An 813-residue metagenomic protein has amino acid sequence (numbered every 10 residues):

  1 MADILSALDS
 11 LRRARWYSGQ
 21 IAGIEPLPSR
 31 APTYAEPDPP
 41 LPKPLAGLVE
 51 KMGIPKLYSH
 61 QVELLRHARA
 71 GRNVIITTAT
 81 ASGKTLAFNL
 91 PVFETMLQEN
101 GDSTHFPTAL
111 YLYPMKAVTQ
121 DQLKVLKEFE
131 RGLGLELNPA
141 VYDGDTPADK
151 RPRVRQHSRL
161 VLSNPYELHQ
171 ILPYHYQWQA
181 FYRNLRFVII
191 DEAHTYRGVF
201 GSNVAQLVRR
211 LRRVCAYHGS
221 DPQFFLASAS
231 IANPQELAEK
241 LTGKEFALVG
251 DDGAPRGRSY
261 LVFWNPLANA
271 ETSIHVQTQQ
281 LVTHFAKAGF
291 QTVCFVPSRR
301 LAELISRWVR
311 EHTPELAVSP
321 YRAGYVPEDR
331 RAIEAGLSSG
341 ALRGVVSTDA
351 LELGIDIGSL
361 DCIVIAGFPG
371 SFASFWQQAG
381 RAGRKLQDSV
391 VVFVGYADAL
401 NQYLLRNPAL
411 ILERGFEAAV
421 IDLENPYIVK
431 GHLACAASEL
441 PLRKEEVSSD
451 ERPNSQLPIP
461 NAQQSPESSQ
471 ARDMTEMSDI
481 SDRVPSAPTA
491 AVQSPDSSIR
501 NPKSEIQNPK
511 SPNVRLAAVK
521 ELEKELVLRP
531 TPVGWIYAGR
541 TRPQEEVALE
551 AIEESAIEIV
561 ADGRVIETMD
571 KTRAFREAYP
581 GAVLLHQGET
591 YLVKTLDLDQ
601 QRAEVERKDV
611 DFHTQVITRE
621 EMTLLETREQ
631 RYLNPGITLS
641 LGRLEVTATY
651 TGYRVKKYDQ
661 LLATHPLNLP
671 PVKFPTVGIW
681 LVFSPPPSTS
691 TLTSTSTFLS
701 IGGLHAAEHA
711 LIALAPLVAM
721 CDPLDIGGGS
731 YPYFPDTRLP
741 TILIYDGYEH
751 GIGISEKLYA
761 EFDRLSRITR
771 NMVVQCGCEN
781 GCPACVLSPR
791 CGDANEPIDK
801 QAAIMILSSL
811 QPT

Functional and structural regions predicted by a protein language model:
A2-G23, S298, Q587-L596, Q600-R602 (+2 more regions): Structured, non-catalytic alpha/beta "coupling" segments that mediate domain-domain communication and provide generic
L5, R12-M52, K56-S59, E63-T85 (+3 more regions): Helicase motor core with emphasis on the C-terminal RecA-like subdomain
Q98-S103, E446-P466, I480-D482, A490-N513 (+1 more regions): Short, basic, low-complexity termini and linkers enriched in Ser/Thr/Gly/Pro that act as targeting/leader peptides
S389-V391, L400-R414, G431-A436, L440-R443 (+5 more regions): Extended Lys/Arg-rich polyanion-binding regions
M474-M477: Methionine residue identity
C776-C785: Short cysteine clusters
S788: Cys/His-rich metal-chelating microdomains
